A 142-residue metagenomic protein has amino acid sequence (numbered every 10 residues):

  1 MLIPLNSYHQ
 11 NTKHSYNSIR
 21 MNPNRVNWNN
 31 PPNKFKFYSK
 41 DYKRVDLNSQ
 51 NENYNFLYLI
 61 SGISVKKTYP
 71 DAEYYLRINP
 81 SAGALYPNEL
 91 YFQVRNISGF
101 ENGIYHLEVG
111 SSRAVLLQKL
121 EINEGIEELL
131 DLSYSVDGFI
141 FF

Functional and structural regions predicted by a protein language model:
M1-F142: N-terminal accessory segments that position/regulate proteins before the catalytic core
